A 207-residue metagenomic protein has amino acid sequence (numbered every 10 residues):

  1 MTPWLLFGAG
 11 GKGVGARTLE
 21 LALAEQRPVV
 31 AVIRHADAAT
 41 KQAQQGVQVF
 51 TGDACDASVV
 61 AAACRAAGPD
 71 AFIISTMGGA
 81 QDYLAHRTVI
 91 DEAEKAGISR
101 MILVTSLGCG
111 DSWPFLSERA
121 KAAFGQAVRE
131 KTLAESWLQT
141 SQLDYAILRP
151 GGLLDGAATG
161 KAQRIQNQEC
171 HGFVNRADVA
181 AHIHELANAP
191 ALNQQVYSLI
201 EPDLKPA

Functional and structural regions predicted by a protein language model:
T2-R27: N-terminal Rossmann NAD(P)H-binding glycine-rich loop of SDR-like oxidoreductase domains
P3, A71-F72, R100: Structural motif
A9, G13-V14, V128, W137 (+2 more regions): Active-site-lining helix/loop region of Rossmann-like oxidoreductase modules
G10, H35, L107: Residues in the short beta-alpha loop(s) of Rossmann-like NAD(P)-binding domains
K12, D37-K95, N188: NAD(P)H-binding glycine-rich loop region in Rossmannoid oxidoreductase-like domains and their noncatalytic homologs
V29-A31, L148: Short beta-strand "acidic-cap" motif of Rossmann-like dinucleotide-binding folds
I33-A38, G152: Short, polar loop motifs at secondary-structure junctions
G78-Q163: Glycine-/Pro-rich loop/turn segments that contact NAD(P) or position catalytic residues in Rossmann-like domains
